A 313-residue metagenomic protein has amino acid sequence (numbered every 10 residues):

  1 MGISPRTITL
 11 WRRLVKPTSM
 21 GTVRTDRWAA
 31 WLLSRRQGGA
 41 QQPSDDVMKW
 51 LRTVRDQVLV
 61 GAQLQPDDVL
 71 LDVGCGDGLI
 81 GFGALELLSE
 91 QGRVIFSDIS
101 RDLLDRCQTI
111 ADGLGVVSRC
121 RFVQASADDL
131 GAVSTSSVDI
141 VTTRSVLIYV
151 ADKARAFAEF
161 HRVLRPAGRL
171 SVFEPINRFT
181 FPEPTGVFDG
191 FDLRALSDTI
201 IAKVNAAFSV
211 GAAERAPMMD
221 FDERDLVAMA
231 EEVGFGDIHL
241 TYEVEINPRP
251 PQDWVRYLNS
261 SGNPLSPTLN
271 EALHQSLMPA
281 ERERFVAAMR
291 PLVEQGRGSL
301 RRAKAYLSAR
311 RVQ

Functional and structural regions predicted by a protein language model:
T7-Q65, L79-L87, L103-R106, I110 (+1 more regions): Conserved class I S-adenosyl-L-methionine
T18-D46, D237-G296: C-terminal helical/coil "lid" or tail adjacent to the Rossmann-like core of SAM-dependent
V69-V73, D77-L130: Class I SAM-dependent methyltransferase SAM/SAH-binding core
D128-I140: A short acidic, Gly/Pro-enriched loop at the edge of an enzyme's catalytic core that lines a small-molecule cofactor
D139-A154, I176: A short SAM/SAH-binding and catalytic strip from SAM-dependent methyltransferases
A154-R169: A short glycine-rich, Lys/Arg-flanked "PGG" loop and its adjoining helix->strand segment in the class I
S171-I201: Conserved class I S-adenosyl-L-methionine
M218-V233: Short alpha-helix
